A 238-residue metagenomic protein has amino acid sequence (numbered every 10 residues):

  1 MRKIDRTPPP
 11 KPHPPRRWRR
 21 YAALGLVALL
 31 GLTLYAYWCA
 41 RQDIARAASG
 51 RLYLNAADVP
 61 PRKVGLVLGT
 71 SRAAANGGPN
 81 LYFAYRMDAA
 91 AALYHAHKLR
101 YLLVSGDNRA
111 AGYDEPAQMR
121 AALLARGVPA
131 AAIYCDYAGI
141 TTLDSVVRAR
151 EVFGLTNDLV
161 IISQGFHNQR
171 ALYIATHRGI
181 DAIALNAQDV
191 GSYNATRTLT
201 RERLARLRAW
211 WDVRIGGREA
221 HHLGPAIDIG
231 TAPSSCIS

Functional and structural regions predicted by a protein language model:
R2-P9, W38-T200: A structural signal for short, hydrophobic/glycine-enriched beta-strand patches
P10-L30: N-terminal Sec-pathway targeting helices
L26-V27, L93, V213-I215: Enrichment for repetitive, rod-forming helical segments
L30-W38: Hydrophobic alpha-helical membrane-insertion segments, chiefly the h-region of N-terminal signal peptides
R109-D114, A182-I183, A205-D212, I229-S234: A general structural signal for short secondary-structure boundary/capping elements
L199-H222: A transmembrane-helix-recognition feature enriched in membrane-embedded lipid enzymes and envelope glyco-/phospholipid
G217-S238: Short linear elements at protein peripheries
